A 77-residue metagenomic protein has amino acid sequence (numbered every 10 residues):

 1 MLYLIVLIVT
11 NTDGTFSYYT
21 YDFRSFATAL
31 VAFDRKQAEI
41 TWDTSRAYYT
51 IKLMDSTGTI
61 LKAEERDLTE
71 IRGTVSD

Functional and structural regions predicted by a protein language model:
M1-Y19: Short aromatic-glycine-(Arg/Gly/Cys) micro-motifs in beta-strand/loop hairpins
L4-L7, F23, A29, F33 (+2 more regions): Hydrophobic beta-strand residues in large extracellular and virion-surface proteins
D13, F23-Y48: A short, charged, amphipathic alpha-helix used as a generic interaction element across diverse proteins
D13-T15, R24, T57, T69: Intrinsic disorder/low-complexity detector
Y19-T20, A63: Eukaryotic scaffold repeat domains enriched in small/polar residues
E39-D77: Short, mixed-charge low-complexity intrinsically disordered segments
